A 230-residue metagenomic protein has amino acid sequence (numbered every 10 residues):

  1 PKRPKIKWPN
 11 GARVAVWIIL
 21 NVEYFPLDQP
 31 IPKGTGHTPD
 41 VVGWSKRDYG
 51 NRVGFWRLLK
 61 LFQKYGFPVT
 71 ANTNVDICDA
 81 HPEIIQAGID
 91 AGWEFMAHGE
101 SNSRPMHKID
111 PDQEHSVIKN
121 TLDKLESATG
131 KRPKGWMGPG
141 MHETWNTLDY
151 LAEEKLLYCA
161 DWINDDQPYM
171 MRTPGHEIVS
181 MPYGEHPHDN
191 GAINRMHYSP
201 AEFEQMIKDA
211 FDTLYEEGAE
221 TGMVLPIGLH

Functional and structural regions predicted by a protein language model:
P1-S180, E204-I227: Catalytic alpha-helical scaffold of carbohydrate-active enzymes acting on polysaccharides/glycoconjugates
V41, S180-E202: Positively charged, amphipathic and often flexible ligand-engagement surfaces
G184, I227-H230: Short, loop-centered acidic/histidine patches that primarily coordinate divalent metals
